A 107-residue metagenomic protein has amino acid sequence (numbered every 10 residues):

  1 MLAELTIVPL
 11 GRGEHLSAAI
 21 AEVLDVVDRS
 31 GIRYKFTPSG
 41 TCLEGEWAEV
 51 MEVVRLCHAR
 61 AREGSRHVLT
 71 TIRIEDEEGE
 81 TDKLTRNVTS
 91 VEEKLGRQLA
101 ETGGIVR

Functional and structural regions predicted by a protein language model:
M1-R107: Charge-rich, low-complexity N-terminal segments
